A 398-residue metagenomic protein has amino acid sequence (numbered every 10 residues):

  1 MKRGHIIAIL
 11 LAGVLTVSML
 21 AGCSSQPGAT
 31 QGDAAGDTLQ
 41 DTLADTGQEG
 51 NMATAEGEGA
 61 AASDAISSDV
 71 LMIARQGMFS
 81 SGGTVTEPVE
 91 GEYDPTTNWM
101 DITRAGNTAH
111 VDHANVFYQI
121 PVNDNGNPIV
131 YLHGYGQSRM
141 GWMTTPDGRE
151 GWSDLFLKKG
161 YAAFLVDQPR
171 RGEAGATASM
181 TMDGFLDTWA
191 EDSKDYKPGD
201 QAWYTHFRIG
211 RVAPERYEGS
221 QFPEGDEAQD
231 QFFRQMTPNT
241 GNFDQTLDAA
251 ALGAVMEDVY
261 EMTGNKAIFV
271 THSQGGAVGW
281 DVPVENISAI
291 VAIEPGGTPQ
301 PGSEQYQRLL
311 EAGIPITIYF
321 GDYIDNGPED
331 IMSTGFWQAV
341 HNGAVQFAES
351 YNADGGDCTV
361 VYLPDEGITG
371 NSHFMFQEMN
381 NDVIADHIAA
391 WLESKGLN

Functional and structural regions predicted by a protein language model:
G59-D124: N-terminal cap/lid segment of alpha/beta-hydrolase-fold proteins
G126-G134: Short beta-strand element of the alpha/beta-hydrolase
H133-T145, G296: Active-site glycine-rich loops that stabilize anionic/oxyanionic intermediates across multiple enzyme folds
R149-A174: Conserved alpha/beta-hydrolase
T246-A267: Conserved acidic catalytic loop of the alpha/beta-hydrolase fold
V270-G279: Gly/Ala-rich beta-loop-alpha elbow adjacent to hydrolase catalytic centers
A292-L363: The feature captures the conserved acid-bearing segment of alpha/beta-hydrolase catalytic domains
F374-N398: Catalytic active-site module of serine/aspartate enzymes centered on a nucleophile-bearing elbow/loop
